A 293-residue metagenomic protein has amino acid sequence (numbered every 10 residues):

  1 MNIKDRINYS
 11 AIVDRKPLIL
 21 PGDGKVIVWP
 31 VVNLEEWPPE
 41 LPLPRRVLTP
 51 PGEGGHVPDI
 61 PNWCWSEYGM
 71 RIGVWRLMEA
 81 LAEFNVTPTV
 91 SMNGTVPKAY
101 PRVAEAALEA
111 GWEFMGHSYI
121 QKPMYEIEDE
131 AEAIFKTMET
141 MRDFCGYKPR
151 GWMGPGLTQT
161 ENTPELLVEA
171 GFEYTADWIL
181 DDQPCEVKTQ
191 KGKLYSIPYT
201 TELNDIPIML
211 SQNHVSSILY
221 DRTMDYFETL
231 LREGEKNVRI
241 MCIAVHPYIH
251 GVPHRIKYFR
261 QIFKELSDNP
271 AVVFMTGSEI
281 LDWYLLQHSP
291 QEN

Functional and structural regions predicted by a protein language model:
N2-Y195, Y220-I243, I249-N293: Catalytic alpha-helical scaffold of carbohydrate-active enzymes acting on polysaccharides/glycoconjugates
Y195-N213: Glycine-rich, positively charged active-site loop/lid region within alpha/beta enzyme cores that binds and organizes
L210-S216, Y248-V252: Short, glycine/charged-rich beta-strand-loop motifs at protein surfaces that mediate ligand recognition and catalysis
